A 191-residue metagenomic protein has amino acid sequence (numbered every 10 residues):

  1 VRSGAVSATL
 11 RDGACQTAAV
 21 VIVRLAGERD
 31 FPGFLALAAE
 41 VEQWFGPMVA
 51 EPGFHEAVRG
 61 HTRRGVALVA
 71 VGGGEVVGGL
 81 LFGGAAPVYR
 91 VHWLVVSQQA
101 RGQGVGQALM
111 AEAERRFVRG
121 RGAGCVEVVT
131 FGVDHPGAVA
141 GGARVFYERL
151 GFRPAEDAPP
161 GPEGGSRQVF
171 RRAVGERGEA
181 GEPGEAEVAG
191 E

Functional and structural regions predicted by a protein language model:
V20-A36: A short beta-loop-alpha structural element at the N-terminal edge of CoA-dependent acyl/N-acetyltransferase catalytic
F45-L68: Active-site rim helix/loop that mediates acceptor-substrate recognition in acyltransferases
V69, E75-G83, R90-V95: Conserved beta-strand in the GNAT
G84-L94, R101, G120-G124: A conserved beta-turn-beta hairpin within the catalytic core of GNAT-like acetyltransferases that forms part
L94-R101, T130-D134: A short, internal acetyl-CoA/4′-phosphopantetheine-binding micro-motif in the GNAT/acyltransferase core
A100, G104-E112: Conserved acetyl-CoA pyrophosphate-binding loop and the N-cap/start of the following alpha-helix in GNAT-like
Q107, G132-E156: Conserved active-site alpha-helix within GNAT-family acetyltransferase domains
V118-V139: Conserved GNAT acetyl-CoA-binding A-motif
